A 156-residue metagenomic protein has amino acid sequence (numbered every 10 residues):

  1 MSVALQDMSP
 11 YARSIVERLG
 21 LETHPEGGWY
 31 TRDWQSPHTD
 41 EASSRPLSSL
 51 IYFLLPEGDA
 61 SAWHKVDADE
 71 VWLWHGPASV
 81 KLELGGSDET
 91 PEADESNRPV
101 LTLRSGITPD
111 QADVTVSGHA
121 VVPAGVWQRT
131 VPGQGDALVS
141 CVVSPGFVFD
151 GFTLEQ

Functional and structural regions predicted by a protein language model:
S2-V121, R129-T130, Q134-A137, C141-F149 (+1 more regions): Non-catalytic, conserved peripheral segments adjacent to functional cores
